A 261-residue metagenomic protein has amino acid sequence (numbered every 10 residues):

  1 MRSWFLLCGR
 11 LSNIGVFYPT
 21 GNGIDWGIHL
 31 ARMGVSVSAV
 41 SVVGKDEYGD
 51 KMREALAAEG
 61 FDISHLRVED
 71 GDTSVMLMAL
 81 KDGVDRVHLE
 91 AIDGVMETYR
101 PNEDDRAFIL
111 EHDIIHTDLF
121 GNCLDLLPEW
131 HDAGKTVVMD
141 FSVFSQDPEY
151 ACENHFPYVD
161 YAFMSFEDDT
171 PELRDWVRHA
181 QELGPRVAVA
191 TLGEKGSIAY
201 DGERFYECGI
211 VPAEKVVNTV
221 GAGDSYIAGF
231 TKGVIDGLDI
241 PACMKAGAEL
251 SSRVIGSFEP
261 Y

Functional and structural regions predicted by a protein language model:
M1-Y18: Positively charged, low-complexity intrinsically disordered leader regions
S3, V37, I63-S64, V137 (+1 more regions): Hydrophobic anchor at the start of a short beta-strand that flanks the dinucleotide cofactor-binding loop
N13-I14, V35-D113: Conserved N-terminal subdomain of the carbohydrate kinase-like
G23-R32: Histidine-anchored nucleotide/phosphate-binding helix
I114-H179, K195-S197: Conserved beta-alpha-beta core of the PfkB/ribokinase-like small-molecule kinase fold
R174-Y261: Conserved phosphate-binding/catalytic region of the ribokinase-like
